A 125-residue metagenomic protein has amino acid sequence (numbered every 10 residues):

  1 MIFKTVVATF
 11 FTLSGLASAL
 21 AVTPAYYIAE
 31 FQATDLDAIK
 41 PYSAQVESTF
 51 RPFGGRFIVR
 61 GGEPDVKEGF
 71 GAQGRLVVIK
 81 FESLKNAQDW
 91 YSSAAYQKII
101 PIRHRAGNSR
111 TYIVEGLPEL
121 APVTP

Functional and structural regions predicted by a protein language model:
M1-T9: Bacterial N-terminal signal peptides that target proteins for export
V7, L16-L20, R105: Residue-level detector of intrinsically disordered, flexible termini and proteolytic processing junctions
L13-L76, F81-D89, E115-P125: Short S/T/G/P-rich N-terminal loop/turn motif that feeds into the first structured element of a domain
Y91-A94: A short, charged, amphipathic alpha-helix used as a generic interaction element across diverse proteins
Q97-I113: Short arginine-rich
